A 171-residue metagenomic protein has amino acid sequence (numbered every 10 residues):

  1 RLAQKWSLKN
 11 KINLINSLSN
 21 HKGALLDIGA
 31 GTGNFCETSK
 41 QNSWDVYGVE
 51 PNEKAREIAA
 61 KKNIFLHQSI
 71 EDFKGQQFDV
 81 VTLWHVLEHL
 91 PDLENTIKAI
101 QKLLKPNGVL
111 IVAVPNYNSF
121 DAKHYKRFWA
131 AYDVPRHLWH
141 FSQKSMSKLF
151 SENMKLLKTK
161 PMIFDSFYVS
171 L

Functional and structural regions predicted by a protein language model:
R1, Y125-V134: Short glycine/proline- and charge-enriched loop/turn segments that cap or connect secondary-structure elements
R1-K11: Conserved SAM-binding loop and adjacent beta-strand
N10-F128, L138-N153: Conserved SAM-binding loop
A122, V134-R136, V169: Generic structural "secondary-structure junction" signal
M154-L171: Conserved catalytic loop of SAM-dependent methyltransferase domains
